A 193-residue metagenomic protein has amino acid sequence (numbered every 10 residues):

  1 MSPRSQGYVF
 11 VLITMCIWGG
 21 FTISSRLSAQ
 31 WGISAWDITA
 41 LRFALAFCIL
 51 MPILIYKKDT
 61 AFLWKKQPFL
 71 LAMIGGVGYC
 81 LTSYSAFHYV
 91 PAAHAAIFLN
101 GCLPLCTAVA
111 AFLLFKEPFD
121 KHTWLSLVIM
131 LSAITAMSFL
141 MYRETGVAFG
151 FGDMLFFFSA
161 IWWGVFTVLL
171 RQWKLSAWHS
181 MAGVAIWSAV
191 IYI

Functional and structural regions predicted by a protein language model:
M1-D37, L41, T145-Q172, W187-I191: Glycine-/small-residue-enriched transmembrane alpha-helix faces in small-molecule transporters and effluxers
F10-V11, P68-A72, Y84, A96 (+2 more regions): Residue-level signature of transmembrane alpha-helical cores of multipass secondary-active transporters and flippases
I13, L41, L71, F98-L99 (+3 more regions): Hydrophobic core positions of alpha-helical segments in small-molecule transporters and transporter systems
I17-T22, M51-N100, A108, A136: Specific transmembrane alpha-helical segments of multi-pass solute transporters/efflux pumps, especially DMT/EamA
S28, I38, R42, A86 (+4 more regions): Hydrophobic/aromatic residues within transmembrane alpha-helices of multi-pass small-molecule transporters
I49, L54-K58, L103-L125: C-terminal transmembrane-helix exit sites in multi-pass transporters
L50, H122-M141, A185, A189-Y192: Hydrophobic transmembrane alpha-helices of multi-pass small-molecule transport proteins
F62, Q67, L99-N100, K116-A136 (+1 more regions): Loop-to-transmembrane alpha-helix entry segments
